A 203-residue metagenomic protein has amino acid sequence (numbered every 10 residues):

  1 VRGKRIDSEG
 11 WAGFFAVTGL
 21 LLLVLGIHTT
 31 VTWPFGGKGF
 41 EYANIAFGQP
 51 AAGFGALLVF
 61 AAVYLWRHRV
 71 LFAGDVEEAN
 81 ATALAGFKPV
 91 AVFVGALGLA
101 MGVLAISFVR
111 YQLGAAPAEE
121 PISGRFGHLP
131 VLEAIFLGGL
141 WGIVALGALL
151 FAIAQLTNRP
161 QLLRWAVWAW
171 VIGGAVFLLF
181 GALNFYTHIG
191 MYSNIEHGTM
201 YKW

Functional and structural regions predicted by a protein language model:
V1-G36, M200-Y201: N-terminal topogenic module of multi-pass integral membrane proteins
R2-G13, V76-A85, L156-A166: Membrane-interface helix-boundary motifs at transmembrane edges
R5, V31-I45, Q112-V131, T187-W203: Membrane-interface interhelical loops and short amphipathic "cap" helices that link adjacent transmembrane segments
F14-F15, N44-A56, G127-V144, V167-W170 (+1 more regions): Alpha-helical transmembrane segments of polytopic membrane proteins
G19-T29, A51-L65, G95-A105, W141-F151 (+1 more regions): Helical transmembrane-bundle signal
P34, W66-A73, L113, L156-P160 (+1 more regions): Transmembrane helix-loop junctions in multipass membrane proteins, especially transporters and channels
G48-P50, A56-G138: Membrane-proximal helix-loop-helix units in multi-pass membrane proteins
L140-W203: C-terminal transmembrane-bundle signature of multipass membrane proteins, characterized by strong activation on
